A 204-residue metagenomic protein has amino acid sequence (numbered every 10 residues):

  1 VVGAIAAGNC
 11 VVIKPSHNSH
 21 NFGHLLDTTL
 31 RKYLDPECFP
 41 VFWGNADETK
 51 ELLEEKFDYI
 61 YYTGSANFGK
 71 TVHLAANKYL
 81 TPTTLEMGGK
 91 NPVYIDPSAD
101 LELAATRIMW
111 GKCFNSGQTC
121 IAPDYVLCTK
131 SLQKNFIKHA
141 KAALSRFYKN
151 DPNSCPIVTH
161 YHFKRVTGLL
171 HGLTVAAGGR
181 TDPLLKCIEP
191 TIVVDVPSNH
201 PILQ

Functional and structural regions predicted by a protein language model:
V1, N199-Q204: Short, intrinsically disordered, charge-balanced linker/junction segments flanking boundaries in proteins
V1-L103: Rossmann-like NAD(P) dinucleotide-binding subdomain of oxidoreductase/dehydrogenase enzymes
L34, N67-P201: ALDH superfamily catalytic-core signature
